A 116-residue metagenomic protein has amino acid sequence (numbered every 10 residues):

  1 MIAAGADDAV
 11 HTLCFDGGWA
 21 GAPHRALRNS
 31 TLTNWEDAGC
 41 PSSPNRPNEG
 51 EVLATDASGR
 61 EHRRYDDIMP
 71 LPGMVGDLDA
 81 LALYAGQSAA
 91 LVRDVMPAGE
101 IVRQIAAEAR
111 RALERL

Functional and structural regions predicted by a protein language model:
M1-L116: Conserved active-site-proximal phosphate/metal-binding subdomains
